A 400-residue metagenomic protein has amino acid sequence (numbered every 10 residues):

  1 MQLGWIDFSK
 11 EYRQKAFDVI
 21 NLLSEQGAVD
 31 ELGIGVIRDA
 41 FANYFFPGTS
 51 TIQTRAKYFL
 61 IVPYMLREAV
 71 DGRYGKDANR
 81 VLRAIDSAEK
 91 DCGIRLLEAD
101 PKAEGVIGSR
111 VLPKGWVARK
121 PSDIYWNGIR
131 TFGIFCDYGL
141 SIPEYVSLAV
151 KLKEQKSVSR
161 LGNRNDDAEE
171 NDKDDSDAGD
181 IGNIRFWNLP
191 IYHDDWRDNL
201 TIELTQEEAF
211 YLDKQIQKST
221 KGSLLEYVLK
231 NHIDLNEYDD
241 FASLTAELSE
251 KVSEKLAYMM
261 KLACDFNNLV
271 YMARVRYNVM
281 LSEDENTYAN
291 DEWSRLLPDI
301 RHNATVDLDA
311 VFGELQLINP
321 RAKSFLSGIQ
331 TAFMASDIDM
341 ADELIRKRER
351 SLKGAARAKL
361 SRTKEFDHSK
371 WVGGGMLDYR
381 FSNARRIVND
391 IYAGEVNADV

Functional and structural regions predicted by a protein language model:
M1-V400: Non-catalytic recognition/regulatory regions in large multidomain proteins
